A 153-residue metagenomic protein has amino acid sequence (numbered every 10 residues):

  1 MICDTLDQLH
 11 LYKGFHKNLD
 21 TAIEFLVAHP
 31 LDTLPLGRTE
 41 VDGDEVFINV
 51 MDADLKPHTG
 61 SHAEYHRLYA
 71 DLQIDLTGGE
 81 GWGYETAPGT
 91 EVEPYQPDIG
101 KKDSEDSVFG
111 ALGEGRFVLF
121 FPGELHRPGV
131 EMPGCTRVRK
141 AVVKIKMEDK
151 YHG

Functional and structural regions predicted by a protein language model:
M1-V50, P57, H62: A short, N-terminal "cap"/entry segment at the start of jelly-roll beta-barrel domains of the cupin/DSBH fold
G43-E45, Y65-Y69, D75-T77, G113 (+1 more regions): Short connector loops at helix/strand junctions that flank enzyme active sites, especially segments positioning acidic
E45-F47, A53-K56, T77-G81, G89: Short, charged/polar surface micro-motifs in flexible loops or helix N-caps
M51-H66, P94-S107, E124-R127: Short acidic (Asp/Glu) patches
L68-E80, T86-T90, Y95-K101: Glycine- and acidic-residue-biased ligand/ion/polar-headgroup-sensing regions
L72, F117-L119, C135-H152: A short hydrophobic beta-strand segment most commonly corresponding to one strand of the jelly-roll/cupin
L72, S107-F109: Short, surface-exposed secondary-structure edge patches
A111-V130: Conserved metal-binding segment of the jelly-roll/cupin
